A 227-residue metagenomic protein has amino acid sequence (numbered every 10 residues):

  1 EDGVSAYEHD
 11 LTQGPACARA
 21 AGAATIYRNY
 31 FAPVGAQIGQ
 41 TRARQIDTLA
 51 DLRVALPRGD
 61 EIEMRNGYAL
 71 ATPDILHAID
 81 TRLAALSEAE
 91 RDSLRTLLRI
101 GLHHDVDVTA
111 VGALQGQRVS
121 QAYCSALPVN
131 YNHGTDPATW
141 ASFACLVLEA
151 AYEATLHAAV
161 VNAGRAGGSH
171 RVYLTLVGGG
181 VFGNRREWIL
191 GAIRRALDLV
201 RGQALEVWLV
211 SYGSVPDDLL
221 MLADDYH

Functional and structural regions predicted by a protein language model:
E1-V172, G178-H227: Macrodomain-like recognition of ADP-ribose-binding/processing modules
